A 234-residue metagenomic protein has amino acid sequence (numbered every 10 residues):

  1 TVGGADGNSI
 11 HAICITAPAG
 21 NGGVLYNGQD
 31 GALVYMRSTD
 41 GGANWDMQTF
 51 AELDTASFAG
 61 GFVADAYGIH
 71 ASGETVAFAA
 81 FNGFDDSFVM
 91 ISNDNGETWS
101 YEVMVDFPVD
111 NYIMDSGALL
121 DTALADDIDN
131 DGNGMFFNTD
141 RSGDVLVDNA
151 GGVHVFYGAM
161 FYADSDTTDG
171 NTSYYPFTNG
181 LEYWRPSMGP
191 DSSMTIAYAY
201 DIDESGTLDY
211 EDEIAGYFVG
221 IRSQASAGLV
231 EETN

Functional and structural regions predicted by a protein language model:
T1-N234: Extracellular, repeat-based ectodomains that mediate carbohydrate processing or recognition
